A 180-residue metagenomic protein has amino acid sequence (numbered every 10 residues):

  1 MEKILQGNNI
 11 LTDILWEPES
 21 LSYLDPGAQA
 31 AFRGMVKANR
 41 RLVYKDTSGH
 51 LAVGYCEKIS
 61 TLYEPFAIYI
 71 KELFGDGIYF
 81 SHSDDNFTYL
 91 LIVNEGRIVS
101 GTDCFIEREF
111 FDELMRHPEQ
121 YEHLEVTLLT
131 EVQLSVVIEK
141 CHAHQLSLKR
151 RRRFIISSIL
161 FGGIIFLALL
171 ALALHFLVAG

Functional and structural regions predicted by a protein language model:
M1-E125: Cytosolic/nucleoplasmic/matrix-facing N-terminal domains/tails of membrane-anchored or organelle-targeted proteins
F87-T88, E122-V132, L170-H175: Short secondary-structure transition/capping segments
R108-R116, L134-S135, S157-G162: Short, surface-exposed, charge-dense and proline/glycine-enriched linear segments
P118-R153: Juxtamembrane amphipathic/hinge helix adjacent to a transmembrane helix
E139-G180: C-terminal single-pass membrane-anchor helix
